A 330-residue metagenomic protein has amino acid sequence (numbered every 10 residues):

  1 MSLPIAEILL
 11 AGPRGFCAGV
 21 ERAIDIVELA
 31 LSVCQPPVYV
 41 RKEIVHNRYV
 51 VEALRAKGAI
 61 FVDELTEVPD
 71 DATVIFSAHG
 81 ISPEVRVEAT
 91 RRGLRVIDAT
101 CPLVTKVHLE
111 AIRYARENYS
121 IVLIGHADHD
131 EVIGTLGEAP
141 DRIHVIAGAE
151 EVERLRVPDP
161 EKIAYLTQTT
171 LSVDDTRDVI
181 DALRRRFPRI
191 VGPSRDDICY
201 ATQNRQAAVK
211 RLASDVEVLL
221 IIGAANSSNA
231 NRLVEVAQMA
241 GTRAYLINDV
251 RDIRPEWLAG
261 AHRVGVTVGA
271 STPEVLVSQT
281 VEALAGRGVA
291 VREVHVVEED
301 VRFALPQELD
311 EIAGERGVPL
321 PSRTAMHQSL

Functional and structural regions predicted by a protein language model:
M1-V268, E274-L330: The feature marks the mature, well-folded catalytic cores of soluble enzymes
